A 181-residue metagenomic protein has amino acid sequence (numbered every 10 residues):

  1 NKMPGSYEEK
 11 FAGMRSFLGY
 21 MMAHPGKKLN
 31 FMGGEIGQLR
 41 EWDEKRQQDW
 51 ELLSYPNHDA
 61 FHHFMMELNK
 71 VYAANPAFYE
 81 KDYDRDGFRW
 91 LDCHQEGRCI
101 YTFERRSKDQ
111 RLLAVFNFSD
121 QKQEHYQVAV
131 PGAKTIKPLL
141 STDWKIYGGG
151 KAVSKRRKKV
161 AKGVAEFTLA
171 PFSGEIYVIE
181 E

Functional and structural regions predicted by a protein language model:
N1-S6: Active-site clefts of carbohydrate-active enzymes
Y7-F11, R15, Y20-N30, G34-E181: Carbohydrate-interacting/catalytic domains
